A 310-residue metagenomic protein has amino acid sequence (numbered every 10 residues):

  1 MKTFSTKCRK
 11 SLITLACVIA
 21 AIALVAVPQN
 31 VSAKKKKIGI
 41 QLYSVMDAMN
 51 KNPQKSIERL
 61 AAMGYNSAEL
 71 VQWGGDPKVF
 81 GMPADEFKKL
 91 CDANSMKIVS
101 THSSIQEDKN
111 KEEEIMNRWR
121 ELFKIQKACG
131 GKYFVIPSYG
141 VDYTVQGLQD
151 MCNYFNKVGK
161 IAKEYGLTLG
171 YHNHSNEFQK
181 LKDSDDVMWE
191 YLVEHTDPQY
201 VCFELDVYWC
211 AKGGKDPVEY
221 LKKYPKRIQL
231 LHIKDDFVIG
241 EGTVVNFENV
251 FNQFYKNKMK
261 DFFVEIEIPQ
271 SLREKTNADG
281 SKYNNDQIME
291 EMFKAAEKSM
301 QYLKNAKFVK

Functional and structural regions predicted by a protein language model:
M1-K35: Bacterial Sec-dependent N-terminal signal peptides
P28-K132, K163, K226, Y283-K310: N-terminal pre-domain/capping segments
A33-L42, M46-M63, Y191-L205, W209-K310: Histidine-acidic metal/acid-base catalytic patches
V45-K51, L70-P83, S104-N117, G140-Q149 (+4 more regions): Acidic-and-aromatic substrate-binding clefts and catalytic sites of carbohydrate-active enzymes
E69, S100-H102, V135, G170 (+3 more regions): Conserved beta-strand positions in the central sheet of alpha/beta enzyme cores
E86-K89, R118, C152-N153, V187-W189 (+3 more regions): Short, hinge-like loop/turn segments at secondary-structure boundaries
L90, D108-C202, F293: Active-site acidic/histidine proton-transfer and metal-coordination neighborhood in alpha/beta enzyme cores
M96, G131-K132, L167, K256-D261: A short helix->loop->beta-strand "cap" motif at the edges of active sites that frequently abuts
